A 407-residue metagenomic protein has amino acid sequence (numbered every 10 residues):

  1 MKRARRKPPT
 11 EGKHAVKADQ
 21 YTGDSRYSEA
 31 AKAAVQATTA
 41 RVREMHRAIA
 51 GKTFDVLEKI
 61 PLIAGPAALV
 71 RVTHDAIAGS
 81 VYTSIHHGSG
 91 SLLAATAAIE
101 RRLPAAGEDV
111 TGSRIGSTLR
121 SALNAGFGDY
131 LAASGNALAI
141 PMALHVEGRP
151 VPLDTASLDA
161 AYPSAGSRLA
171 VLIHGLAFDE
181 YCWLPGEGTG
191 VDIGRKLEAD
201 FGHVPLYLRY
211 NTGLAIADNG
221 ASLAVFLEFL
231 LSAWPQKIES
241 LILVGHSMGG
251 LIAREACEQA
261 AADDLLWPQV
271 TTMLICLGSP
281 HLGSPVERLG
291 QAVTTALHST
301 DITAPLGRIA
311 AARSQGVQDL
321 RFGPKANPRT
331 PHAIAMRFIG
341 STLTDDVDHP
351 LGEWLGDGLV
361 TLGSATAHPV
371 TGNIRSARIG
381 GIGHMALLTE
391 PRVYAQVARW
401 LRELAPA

Functional and structural regions predicted by a protein language model:
K2-G188, I193-L208, D218, P391-A395 (+1 more regions): Flexible, membrane-associating and regulatory peripheral segments of lipid-active enzymes
A40, E44-R47, G51, D55 (+5 more regions): Serine-dependent carboxylesterase/thioesterase catalytic core of lipase-like alpha/beta-hydrolase/SGNH enzymes
G112, L119-R120, L131, E258-A407: Helical cap/lid subdomain of alpha/beta-hydrolase-fold lipid enzymes that gates access to the catalytic pocket
Y162-A165, A199, P235, P268 (+1 more regions): Short, flexible hinge/linker loops that cap or flank conserved catalytic cores
G166, P185, I238, T271 (+1 more regions): A broad structural signal for short, well-ordered beta-strand segments within beta-sheet-rich domains
G166-R168, H203, K237-S240, I334: Short coil/turn segments at beta-strand junctions that form active-site/ligand-binding loops
G186, N211-A215, H384: Short, contiguous acidic/charged loop-to-helix segments that flank catalytic cores in large enzymes
H203-Y210, S376-I382: Short glycine/proline-rich turn/loop motifs
